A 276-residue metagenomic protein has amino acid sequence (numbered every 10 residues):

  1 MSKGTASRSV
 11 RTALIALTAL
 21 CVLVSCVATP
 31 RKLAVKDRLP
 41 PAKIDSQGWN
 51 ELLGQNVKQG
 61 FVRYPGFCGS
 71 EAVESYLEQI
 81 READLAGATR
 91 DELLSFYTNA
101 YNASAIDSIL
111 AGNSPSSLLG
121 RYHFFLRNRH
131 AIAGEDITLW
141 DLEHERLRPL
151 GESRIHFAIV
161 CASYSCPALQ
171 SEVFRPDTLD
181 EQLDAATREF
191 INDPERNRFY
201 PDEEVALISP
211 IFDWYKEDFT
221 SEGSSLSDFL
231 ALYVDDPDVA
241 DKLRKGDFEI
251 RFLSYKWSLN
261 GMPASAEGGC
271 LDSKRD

Functional and structural regions predicted by a protein language model:
S2-L14: Bacterial N-terminal signal peptides that target proteins for export
A13-C21: Sec-dependent N-terminal signal peptides
V24-S25: C-terminal motif of bacterial Sec signal peptides marking the signal peptidase cleavage site
T29-G87, D91-T98, N102-D276: Interaction/scaffold regions that mediate signaling and macromolecular assembly across diverse proteins
